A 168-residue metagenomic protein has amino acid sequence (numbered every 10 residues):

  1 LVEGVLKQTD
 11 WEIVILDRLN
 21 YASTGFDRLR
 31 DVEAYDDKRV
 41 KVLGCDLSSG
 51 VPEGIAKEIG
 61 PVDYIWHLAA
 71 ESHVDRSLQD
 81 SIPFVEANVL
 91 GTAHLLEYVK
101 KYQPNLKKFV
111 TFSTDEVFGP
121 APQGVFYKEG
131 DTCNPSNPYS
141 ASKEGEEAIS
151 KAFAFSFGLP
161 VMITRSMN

Functional and structural regions predicted by a protein language model:
L1-M167: N-terminal Rossmann-like NAD(P)+-binding domain of SDR-like oxidoreductases, especially those catalyzing
